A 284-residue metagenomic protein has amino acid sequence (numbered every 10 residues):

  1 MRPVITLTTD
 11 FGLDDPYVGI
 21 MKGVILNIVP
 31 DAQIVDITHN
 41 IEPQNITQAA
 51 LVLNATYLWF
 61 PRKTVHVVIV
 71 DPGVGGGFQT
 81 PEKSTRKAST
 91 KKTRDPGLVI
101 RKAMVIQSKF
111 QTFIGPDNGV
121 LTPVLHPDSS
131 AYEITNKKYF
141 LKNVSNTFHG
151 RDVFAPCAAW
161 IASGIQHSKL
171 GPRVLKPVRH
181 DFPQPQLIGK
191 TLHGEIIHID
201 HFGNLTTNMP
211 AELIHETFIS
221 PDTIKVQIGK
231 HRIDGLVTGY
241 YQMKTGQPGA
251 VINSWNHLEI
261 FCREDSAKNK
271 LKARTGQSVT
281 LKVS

Functional and structural regions predicted by a protein language model:
R2-I41: N-terminal glycine-rich anion-binding loop in soluble enzyme alpha/beta folds
V4, I28-I34, N45-L51, W59-I69 (+1 more regions): Active-site histidine-anchored catalytic micro-motif
T9-F11, I37-H39, I69-P72, S108-K109 (+8 more regions): Fold-independent oxyanion-binding glycine-rich loops and adjacent beta-strand/coil segments at enzyme active sites
I20-V24, V52-A55, P123, P156-W160: Alpha-helical scaffold segments in soluble metabolic enzymes
Y132, Y139-M209, L213, F218: Anionic-ligand-binding alpha/beta catalytic cores of soluble enzymes and soluble regulatory domains that recognize
N208-K272: A conserved acidic, glycine/proline-rich C-terminal tail/linker
T275-S284: Surface-exposed interaction regions enriched in Ser/Thr/Asp/Glu that occur as long low-complexity tracts or repetitive
